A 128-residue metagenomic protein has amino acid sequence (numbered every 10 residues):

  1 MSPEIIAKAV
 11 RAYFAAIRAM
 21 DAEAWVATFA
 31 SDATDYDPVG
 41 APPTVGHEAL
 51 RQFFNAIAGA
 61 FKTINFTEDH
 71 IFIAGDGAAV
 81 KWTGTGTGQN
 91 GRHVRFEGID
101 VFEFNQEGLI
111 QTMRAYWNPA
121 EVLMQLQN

Functional and structural regions predicted by a protein language model:
M1-I5, R51-N128: A beta-strand edge to alpha-helix "cap/lid" segment located at domain peripheries
M1-S31, L126-N128: Short, low-complexity N-terminal intrinsically disordered segments enriched in polar/charged residues
Y13-A16, Y36-V39, G86: Alpha-helix C-capping/helix-to-loop hinge sites
A24, D35, I73: Active-site micro-motifs of SAM-dependent methyltransferase domains
S31-A33, F96: Short linear motifs centered on Gly/Pro in flexible linkers and helix caps
D32, P42-Q52, I73: Short beta-edge strand/loop motif at the mouth of beta-sheet-based domains
T34-T44, A56-A60: A short gly/proline-enriched turn/hairpin at secondary-structure junctions
